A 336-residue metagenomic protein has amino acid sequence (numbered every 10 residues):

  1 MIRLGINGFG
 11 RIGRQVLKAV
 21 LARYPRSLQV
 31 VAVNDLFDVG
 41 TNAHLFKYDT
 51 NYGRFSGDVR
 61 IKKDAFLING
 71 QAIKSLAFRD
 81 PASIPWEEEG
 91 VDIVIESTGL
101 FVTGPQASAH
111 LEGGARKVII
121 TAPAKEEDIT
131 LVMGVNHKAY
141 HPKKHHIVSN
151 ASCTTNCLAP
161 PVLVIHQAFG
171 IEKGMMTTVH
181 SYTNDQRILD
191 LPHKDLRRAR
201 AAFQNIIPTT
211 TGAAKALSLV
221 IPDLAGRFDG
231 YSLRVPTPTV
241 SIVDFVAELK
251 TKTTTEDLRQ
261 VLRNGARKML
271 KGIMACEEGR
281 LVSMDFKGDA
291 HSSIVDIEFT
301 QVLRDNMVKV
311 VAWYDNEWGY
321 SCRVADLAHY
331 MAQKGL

Functional and structural regions predicted by a protein language model:
M1-A199, V302, D326, Q333-G335: N-terminal Rossmann-like NAD(P) cofactor-binding subdomain of oxidoreductases, focused on the glycine-rich
R3, N7, R11-V16, P25-R26 (+2 more regions): Active-site-lining helix/loop region of Rossmann-like oxidoreductase modules
T50-N51, D64, Q71, E89 (+14 more regions): Short capping/connector residues at structural and topological boundaries
F66, L131-M133, I147, L189 (+5 more regions): Short clusters of hydrophobic/aromatic residues that line enzyme substrate/ligand-binding pockets
A77-D80, L224, A290-I297: A general structural signal for short secondary-structure boundary/capping elements
T98-G99, C153, T209, K250 (+1 more regions): Structured loop/turn residues at secondary-structure junctions
G230, I242-L336: C-terminal active-site/capping subdomain that shapes the small-molecule cofactor and substrate pocket of enzyme
